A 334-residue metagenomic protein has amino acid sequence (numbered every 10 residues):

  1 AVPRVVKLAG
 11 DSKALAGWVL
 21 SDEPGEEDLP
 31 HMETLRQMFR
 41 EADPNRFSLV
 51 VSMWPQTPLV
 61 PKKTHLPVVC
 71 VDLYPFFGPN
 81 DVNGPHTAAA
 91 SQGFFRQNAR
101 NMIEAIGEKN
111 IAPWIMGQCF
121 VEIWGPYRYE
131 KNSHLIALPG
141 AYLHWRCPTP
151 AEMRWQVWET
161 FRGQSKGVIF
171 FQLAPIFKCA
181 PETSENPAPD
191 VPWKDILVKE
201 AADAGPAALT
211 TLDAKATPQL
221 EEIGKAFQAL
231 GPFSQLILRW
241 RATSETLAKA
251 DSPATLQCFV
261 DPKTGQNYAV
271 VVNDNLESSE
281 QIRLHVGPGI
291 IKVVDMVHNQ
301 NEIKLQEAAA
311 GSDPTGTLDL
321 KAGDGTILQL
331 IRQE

Functional and structural regions predicted by a protein language model:
A1-G289, V293-A308, S312-E334: Glycan-processing catalytic domains of CAZymes
